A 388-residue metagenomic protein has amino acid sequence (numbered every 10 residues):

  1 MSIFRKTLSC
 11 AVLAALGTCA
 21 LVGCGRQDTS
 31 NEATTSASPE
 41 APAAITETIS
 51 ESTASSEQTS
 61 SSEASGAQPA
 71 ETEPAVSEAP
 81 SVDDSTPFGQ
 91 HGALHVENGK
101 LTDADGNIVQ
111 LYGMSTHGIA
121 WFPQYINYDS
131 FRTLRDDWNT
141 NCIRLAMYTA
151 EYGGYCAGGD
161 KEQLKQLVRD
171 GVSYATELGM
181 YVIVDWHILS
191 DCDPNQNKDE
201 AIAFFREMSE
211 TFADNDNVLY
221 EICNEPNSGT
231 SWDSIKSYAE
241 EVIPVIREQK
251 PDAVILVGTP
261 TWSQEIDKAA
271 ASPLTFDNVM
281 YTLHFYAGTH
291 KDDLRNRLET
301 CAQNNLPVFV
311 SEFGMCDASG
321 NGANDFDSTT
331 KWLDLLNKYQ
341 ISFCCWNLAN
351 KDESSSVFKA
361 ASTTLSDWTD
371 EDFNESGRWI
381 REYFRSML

Functional and structural regions predicted by a protein language model:
M1-C10: Bacterial Sec-dependent N-terminal signal peptides
A14-A15: Repetitive helical segments and hydrophobic/amphipathic motifs
C19-G23: C-terminal motif of bacterial Sec signal peptides marking the signal peptidase cleavage site
G25-Q27: Bacterial signal peptide processing site
S30-P80: Intrinsically disordered, low-complexity serine/threonine-rich repeat tracts
E73-C142, G158, R378-E382, S386: N-terminal carbohydrate-binding accessory modules
A93-L94, G118, P123-Q124, Y181 (+5 more regions): Extracellular glycoside hydrolase catalytic/binding regions
N127-D191, K198-A203, E207, R247-Q249 (+1 more regions): Aromatic-lined substrate-binding rim segments of carbohydrate-active enzymes
